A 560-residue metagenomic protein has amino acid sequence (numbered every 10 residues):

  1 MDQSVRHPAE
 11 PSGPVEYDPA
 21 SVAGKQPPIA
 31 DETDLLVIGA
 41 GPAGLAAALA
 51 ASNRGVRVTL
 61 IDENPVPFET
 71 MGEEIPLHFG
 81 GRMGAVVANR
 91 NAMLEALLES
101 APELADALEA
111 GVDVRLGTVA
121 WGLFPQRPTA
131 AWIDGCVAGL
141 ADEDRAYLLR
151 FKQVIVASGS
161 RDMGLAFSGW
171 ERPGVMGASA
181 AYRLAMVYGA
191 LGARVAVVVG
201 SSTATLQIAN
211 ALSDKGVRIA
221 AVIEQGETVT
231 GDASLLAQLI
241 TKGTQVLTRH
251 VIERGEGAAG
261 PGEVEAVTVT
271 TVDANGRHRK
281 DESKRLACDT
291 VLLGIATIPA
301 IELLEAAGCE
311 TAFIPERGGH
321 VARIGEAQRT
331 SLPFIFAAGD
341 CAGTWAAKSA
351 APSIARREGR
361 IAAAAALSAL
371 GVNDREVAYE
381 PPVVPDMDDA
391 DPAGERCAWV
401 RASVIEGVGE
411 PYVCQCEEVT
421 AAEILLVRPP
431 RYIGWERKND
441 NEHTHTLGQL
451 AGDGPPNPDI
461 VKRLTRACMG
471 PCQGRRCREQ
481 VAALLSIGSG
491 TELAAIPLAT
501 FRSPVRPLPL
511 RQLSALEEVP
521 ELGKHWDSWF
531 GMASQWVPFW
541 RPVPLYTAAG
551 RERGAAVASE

Functional and structural regions predicted by a protein language model:
D2-L464, C468-P471, R475-L484, G488-E517 (+1 more regions): Residues forming the flavin
L513-E560: C-terminal non-catalytic accessory extensions
